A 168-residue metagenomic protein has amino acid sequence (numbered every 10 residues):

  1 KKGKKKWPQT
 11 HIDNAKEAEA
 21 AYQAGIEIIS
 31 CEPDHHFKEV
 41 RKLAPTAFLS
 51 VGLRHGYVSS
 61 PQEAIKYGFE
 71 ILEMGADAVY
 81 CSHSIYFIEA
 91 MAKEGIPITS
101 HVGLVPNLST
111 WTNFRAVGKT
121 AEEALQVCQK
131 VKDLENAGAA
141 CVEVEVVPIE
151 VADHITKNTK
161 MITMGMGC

Functional and structural regions predicted by a protein language model:
K1-C168: Alpha/beta enzyme core
